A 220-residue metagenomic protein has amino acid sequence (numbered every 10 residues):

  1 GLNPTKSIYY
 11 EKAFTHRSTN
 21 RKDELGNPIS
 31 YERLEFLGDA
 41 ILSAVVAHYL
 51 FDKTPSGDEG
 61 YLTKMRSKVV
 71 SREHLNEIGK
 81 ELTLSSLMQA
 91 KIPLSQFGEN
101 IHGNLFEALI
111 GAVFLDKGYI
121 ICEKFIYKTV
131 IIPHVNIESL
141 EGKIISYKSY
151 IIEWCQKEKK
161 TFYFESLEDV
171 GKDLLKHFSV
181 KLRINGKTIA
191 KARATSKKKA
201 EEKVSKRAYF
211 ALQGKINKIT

Functional and structural regions predicted by a protein language model:
G1-T220: Double-stranded RNA-binding/processing signature
